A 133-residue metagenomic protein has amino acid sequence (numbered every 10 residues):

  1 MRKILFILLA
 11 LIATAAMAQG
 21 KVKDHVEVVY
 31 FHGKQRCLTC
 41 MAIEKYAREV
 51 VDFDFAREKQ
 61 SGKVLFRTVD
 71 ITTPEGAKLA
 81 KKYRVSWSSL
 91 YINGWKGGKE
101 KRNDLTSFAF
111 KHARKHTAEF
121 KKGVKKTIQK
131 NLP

Functional and structural regions predicted by a protein language model:
M1-I4: Positively charged n-region of N-terminal signal peptides that target proteins for export
L9-A18: Hydrophobic h-region of N-terminal signal peptides that target proteins for export in Gram-negative bacteria
V22-F53: Local sequence-structure signature of Cys/Sec-based thiol-disulfide redox active-site neighborhoods
R48, D52-A56, Q129-P133: Sec-exported extracytoplasmic/periplasmic mature domains
K59-P74: Thiol-based oxidoreductase modules, predominantly thioredoxin-like and allied folds used for disulfide exchange
P74-K99, D104: Structural alpha/beta surface segment adjacent to cysteine/selenocysteine redox centers across thiol/disulfide enzymes
I92-P133: Non-catalytic, surface beta->alpha helical segment in thiol-disulfide oxidoreductase systems
